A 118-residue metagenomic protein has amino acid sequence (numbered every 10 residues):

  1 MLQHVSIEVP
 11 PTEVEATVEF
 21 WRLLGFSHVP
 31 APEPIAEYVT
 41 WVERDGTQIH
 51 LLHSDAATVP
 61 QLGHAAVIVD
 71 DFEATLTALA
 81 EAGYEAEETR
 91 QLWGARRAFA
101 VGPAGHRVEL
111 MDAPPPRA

Functional and structural regions predicted by a protein language model:
M1-V18, G63-A65, P116-A118: N-terminal beta-strand motif that seeds the catalytic metal site of vicinal oxygen chelate
E8, A66-D70, V101: Short hydrophobic/aromatic beta-strand micro-patches that form the beta-sheet surface supporting nucleotide- or nucleic
E8-T47: Core segments of cupin and vicinal oxygen chelate
E19-L23, A78, A104: Structural preference for long, well-ordered alpha-helical segments within the folded cores of structured domains
P34-Y38, V59, L92-R96: Short acidic/glycine-enriched loop/turn segments that link adjacent beta-strands
G46-H50, G105-V108: Short, charged/polar, Gly/Pro-enriched secondary-structure boundary elements
L62-Y84, R90: Mid-chain, well-packed structural core segment of small domains
A82-A118: Vicinal oxygen chelate
